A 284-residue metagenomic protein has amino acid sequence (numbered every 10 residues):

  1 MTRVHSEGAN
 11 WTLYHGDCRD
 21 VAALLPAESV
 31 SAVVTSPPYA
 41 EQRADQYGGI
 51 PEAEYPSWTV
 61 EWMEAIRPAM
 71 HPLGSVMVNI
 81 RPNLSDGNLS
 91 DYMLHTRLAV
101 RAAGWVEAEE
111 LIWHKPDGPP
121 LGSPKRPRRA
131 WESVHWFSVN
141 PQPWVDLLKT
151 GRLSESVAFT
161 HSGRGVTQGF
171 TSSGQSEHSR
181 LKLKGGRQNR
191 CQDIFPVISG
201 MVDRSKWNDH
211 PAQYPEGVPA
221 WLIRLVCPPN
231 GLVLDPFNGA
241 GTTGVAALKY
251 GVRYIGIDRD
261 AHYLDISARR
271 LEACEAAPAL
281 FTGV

Functional and structural regions predicted by a protein language model:
M1-I266, C274: Core catalytic lobe of class I
D265-V284: PRPP-dependent phosphoribosyltransferase catalytic core
